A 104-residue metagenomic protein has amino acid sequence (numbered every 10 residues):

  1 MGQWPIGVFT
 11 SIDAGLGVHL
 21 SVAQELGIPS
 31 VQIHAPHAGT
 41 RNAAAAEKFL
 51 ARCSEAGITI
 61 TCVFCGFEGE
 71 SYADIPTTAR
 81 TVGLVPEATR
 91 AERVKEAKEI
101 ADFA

Functional and structural regions predicted by a protein language model:
M1-F103: N-terminal pre-domain/capping segments
